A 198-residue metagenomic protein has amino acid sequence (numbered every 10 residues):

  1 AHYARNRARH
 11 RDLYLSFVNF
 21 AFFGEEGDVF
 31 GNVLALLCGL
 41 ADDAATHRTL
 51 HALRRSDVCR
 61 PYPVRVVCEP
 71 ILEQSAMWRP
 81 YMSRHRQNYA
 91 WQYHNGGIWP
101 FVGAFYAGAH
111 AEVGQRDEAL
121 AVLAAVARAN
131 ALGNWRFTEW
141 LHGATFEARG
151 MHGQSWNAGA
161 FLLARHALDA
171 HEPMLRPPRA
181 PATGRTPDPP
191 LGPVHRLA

Functional and structural regions predicted by a protein language model:
A1-W99, A124-A198: Extended glycan-interaction surfaces of carbohydrate-active proteins
A35, Y106-A107, A119, F161: Hydrophobic, well-ordered secondary-structure elements that form the walls of internal hydrophobic environments
T46, E118-A119: Solenoid-repeat scaffolds in large eukaryotic assemblies
F101-F105: Internal helical hairpin/lid segments
